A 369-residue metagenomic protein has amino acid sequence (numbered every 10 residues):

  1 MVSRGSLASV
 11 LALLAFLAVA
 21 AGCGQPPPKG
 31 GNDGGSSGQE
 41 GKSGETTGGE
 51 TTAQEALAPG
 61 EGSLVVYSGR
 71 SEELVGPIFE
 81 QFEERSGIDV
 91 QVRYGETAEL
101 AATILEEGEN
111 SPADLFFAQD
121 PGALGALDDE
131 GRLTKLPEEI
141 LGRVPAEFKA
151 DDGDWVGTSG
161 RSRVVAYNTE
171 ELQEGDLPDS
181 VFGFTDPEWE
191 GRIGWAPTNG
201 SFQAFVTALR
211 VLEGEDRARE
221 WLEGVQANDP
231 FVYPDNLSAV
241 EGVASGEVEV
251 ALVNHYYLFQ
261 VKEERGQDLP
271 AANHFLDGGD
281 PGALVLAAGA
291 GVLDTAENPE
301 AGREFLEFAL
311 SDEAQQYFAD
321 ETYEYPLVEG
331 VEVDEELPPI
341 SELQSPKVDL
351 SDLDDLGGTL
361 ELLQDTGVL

Functional and structural regions predicted by a protein language model:
M1-A21: Sec-dependent bacterial lipoprotein signal peptides
C23-E45: Bacterial lipoprotein signal-peptidase II cleavage site
G49, A53-E55, G60, V65-D89: Short, polar/charged alpha-helical segment
V65-G76, G95-E99, L105, S111-V248 (+1 more regions): Extracytoplasmic ligand-binding site segments that recognize negatively charged/polar headgroups
G122-A126, E249-P270: A ligand-binding cleft/hinge motif common to bilobed small-molecule-binding domains
V164-E171, R210, V285-N298, Y317: A bilobed periplasmic-binding-protein/Venus flytrap-type ligand-binding module shared by bacterial periplasmic
D216-A218, E324-L369: An extracytoplasmic/periplasmic, membrane-proximal ligand-sensing/linker region
A290-K347: Mature extracytoplasmic/periplasmic domains
